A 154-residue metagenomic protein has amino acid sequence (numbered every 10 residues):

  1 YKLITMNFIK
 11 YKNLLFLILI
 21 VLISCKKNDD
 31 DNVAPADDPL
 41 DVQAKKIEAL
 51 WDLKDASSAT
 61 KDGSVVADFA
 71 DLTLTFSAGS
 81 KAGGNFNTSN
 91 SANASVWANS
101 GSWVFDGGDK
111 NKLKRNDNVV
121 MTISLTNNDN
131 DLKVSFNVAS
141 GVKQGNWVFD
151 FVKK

Functional and structural regions predicted by a protein language model:
I4-L14: Bacterial N-terminal signal peptides that target proteins for export
V21-S24: C-terminal motif of bacterial Sec signal peptides marking the signal peptidase cleavage site
K26-N99, D106-K154: Lipid interaction determinants
